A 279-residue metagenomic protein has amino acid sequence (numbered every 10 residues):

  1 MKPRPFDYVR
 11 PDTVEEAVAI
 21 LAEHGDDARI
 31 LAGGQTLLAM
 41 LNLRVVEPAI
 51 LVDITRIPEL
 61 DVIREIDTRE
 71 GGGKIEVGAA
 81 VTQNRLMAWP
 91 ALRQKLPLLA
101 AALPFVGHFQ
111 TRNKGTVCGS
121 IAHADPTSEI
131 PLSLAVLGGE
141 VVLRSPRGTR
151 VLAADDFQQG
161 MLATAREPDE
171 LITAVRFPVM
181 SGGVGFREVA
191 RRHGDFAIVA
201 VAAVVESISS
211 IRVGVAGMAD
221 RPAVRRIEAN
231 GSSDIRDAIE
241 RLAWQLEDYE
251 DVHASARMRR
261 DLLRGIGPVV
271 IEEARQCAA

Functional and structural regions predicted by a protein language model:
M1-A279: C-terminal structural segment of proteins
